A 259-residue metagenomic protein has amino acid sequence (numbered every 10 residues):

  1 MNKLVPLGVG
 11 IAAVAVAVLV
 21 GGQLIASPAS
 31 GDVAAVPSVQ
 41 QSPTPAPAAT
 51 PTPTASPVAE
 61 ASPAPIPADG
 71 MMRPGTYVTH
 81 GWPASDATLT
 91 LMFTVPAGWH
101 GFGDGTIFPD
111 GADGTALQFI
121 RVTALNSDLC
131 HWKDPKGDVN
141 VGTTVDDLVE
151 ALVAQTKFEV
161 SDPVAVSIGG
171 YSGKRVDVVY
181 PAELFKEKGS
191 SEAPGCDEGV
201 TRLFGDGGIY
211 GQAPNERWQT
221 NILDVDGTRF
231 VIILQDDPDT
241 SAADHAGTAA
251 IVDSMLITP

Functional and structural regions predicted by a protein language model:
N2-C130, G208-W218, I222-P259: N-terminal targeting sequences that direct proteins away from the cytosol to non-cytosolic compartments
L4-P6, D104-V231, D239-T240: Conserved polar/disulfide-associated segments of primarily extracytoplasmic proteins
